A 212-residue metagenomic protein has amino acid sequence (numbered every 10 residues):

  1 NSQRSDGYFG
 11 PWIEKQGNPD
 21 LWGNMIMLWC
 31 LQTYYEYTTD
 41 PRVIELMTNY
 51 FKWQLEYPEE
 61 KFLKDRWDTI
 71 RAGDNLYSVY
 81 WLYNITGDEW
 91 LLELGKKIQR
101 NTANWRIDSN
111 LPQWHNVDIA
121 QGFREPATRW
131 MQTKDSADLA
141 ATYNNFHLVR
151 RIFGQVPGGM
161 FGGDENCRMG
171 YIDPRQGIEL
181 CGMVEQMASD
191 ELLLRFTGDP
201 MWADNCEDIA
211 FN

Functional and structural regions predicted by a protein language model:
N1-N212: Glycan-recognition and catalytic cores of secretory/periplasmic carbohydrate-active enzymes
